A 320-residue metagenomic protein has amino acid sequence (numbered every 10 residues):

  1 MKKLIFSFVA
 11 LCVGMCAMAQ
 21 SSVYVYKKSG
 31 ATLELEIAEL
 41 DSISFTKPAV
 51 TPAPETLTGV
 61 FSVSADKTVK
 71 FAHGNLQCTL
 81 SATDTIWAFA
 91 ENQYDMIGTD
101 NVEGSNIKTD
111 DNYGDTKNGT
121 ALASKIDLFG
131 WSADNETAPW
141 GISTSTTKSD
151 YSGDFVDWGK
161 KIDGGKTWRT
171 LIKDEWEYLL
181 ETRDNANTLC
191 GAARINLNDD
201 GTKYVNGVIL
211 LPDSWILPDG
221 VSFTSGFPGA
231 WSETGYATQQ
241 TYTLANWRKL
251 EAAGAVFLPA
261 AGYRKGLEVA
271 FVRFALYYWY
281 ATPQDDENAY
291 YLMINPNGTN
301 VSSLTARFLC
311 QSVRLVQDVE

Functional and structural regions predicted by a protein language model:
M1-V23: Bacterial Sec-dependent N-terminal signal peptides
S7-A10, L33, V272, F308: Residue-level signal for mature regions of secreted extracellular proteins and peptides
Q20, P48-V50: Exposed regions on extracellular, virion, or secretory-pathway luminal proteins
Q20-V25, K148-S152: Short, compositionally biased strand/turn segments that nucleate or flank brief secondary-structure elements
S21-E36, T56-D66: Short N-terminal segments immediately surrounding and downstream of signal-peptide cleavage
V23-V25, I43, L76: Hydrophobic beta-strand residues in large extracellular and virion-surface proteins
K27-P48, V313: N-terminal targeting signals for Sec/Tat export/insertion, comprising classic cleavable signal peptides
T51-E320: Conserved positions within compact, well-structured domain cores
